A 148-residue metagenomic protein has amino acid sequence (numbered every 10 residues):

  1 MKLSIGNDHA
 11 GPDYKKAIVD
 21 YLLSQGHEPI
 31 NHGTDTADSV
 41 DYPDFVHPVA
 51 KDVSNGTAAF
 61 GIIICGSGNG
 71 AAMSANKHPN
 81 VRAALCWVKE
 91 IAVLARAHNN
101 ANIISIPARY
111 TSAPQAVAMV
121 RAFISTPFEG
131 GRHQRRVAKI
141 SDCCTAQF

Functional and structural regions predicted by a protein language model:
S4-G6, A10, K89-F148: C-terminal binding/interaction regions
I5-S24: Glycine-rich phosphate/diphosphate-binding loop of Rossmann-like nucleotide-binding domains
K15, V46, A71-A72, A116 (+1 more regions): A general structural signal for well-ordered alpha-helical segments in protein cores
E28-S39: A short beta-strand-loop structural module common to alpha/beta enzyme folds
D38-H47: Structural motif
P48-L85: Helix-adjacent hinge/juxtasegments
